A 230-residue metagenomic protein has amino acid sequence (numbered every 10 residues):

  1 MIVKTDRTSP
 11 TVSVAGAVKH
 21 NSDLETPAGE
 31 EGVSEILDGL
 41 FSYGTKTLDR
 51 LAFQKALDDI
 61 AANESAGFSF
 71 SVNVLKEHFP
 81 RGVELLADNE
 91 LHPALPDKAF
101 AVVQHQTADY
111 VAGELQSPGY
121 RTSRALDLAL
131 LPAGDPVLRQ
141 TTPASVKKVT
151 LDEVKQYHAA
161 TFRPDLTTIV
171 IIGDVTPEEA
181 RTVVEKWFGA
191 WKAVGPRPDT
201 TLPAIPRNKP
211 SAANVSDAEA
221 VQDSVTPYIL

Functional and structural regions predicted by a protein language model:
M1-A15: Mature N-terminal segment immediately following signal peptide/propeptide cleavage in secreted/periplasmic
A15-R81, Q116, P136-Q140: M16/MPP (pitrilysin/insulinase) zinc-metallopeptidase core fold and M16-derived inactive scaffolds
G16, E35-L37, L57, F70 (+8 more regions): Buried hydrophobic packing residues in well-ordered domains
N21-E25, H92, P96-D97, P177-E178 (+1 more regions): Short beta-strands and strand-coil junctions in structured, solvent-facing domains, enriched
Y43-L48, V72-Q106: M16/insulysin-pitrilysin zinc metalloprotease superfamily fold
G44, G82, N89, E114-P164 (+2 more regions): Scaffold signal of the M16-like zinc-metallopeptidase fold and its non-catalytic homologs
R50, Q54-D59, A94-A112, S123 (+2 more regions): Acidic/histidine-enriched alpha-helical segments
R139, T168-L230: An aromatic/glycine/proline-enriched structural segment found at the starts of mature extracellular/organellar domains
